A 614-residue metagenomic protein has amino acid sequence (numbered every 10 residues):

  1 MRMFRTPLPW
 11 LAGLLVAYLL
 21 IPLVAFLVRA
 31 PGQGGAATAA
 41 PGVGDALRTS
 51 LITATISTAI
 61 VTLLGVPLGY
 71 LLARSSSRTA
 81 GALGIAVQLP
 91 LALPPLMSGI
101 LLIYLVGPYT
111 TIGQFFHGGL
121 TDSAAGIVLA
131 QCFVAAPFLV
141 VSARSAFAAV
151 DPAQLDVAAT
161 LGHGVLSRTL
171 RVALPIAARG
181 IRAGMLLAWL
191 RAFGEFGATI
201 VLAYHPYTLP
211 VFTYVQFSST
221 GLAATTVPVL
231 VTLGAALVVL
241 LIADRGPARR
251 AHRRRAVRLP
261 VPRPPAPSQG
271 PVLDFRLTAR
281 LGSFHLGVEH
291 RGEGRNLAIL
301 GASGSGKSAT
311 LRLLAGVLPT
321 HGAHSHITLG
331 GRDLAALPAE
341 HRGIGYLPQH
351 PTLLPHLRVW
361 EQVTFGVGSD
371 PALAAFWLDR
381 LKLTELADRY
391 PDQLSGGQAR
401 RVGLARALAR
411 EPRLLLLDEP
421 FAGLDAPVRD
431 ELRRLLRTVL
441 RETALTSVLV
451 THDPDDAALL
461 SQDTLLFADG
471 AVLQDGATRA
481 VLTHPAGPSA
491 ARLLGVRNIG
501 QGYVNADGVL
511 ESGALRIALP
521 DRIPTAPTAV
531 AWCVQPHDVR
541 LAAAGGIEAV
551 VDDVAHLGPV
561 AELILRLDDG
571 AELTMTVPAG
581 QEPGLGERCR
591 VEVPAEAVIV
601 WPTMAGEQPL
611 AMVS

Functional and structural regions predicted by a protein language model:
M1-Q33, A40-A148, I176-G197, V201 (+3 more regions): Membrane-water interface segments at the C-terminal ends of transmembrane alpha-helices in multi-pass inner-membrane
L166, P371-L386, R437-T438: Conserved ABC ATPase "signature" region
F275-P319, T328-G330, R497-I499, D507-S614: Non-catalytic connector elements of ABC transporters
Y390-L394, Q398: Conserved ABC ATPase signature
A409-R413: A short, proline-enriched helix->beta-strand linker immediately N-terminal to the Walker B motif in ABC-type P-loop
L415-E419: Catalytic Walker B motif of ABC-type/P-loop ATPase nucleotide-binding domains
H452-L515: Internal alpha/beta loop-helix hairpins
